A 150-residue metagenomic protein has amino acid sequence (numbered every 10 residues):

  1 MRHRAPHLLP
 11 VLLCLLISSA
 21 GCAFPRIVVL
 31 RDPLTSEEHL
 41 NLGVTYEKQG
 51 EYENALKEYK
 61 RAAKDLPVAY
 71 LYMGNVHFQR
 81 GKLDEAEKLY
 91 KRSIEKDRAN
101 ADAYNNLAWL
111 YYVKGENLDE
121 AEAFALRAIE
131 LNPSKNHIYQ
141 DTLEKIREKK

Functional and structural regions predicted by a protein language model:
R31, A62-D65, K96, E130-L131: Structural marker of alpha-solenoid helical repeat scaffolds
S36, P67-L71, A101-D102, N136-H137: Helix-start (N-cap) detector for alpha-helical repeat units in TPR-like alpha-solenoids, especially tetratricopeptide
L40, E47, F78, Y112-V113: Position-specific recognition of the canonical hydrophobic site in helix A of tetratricopeptide repeat
N41, Y72, N106, D141-T142: Canonical tetratricopeptide repeat
V44, N75, W109-L110, K145: Residue-level recognition of tetratricopeptide repeat
Q49, R80, K114-G115, K150: Structural motif corresponding to the intra-repeat A-B loop/turn of tetratricopeptide repeats
